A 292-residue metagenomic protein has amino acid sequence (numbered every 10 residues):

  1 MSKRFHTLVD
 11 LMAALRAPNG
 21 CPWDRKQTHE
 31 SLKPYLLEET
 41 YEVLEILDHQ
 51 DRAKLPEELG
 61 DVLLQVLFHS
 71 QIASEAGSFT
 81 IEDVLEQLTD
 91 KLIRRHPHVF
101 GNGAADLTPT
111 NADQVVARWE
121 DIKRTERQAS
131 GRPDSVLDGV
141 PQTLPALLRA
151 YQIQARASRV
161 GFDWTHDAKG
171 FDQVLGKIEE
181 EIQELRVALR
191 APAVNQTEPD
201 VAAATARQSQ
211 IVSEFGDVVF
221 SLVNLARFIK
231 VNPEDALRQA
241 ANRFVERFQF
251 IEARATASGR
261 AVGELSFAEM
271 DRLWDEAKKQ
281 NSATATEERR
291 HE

Functional and structural regions predicted by a protein language model:
M1-E58, L64-F215, V219-E292: Flexible "arm" and connector segments at domain edges
